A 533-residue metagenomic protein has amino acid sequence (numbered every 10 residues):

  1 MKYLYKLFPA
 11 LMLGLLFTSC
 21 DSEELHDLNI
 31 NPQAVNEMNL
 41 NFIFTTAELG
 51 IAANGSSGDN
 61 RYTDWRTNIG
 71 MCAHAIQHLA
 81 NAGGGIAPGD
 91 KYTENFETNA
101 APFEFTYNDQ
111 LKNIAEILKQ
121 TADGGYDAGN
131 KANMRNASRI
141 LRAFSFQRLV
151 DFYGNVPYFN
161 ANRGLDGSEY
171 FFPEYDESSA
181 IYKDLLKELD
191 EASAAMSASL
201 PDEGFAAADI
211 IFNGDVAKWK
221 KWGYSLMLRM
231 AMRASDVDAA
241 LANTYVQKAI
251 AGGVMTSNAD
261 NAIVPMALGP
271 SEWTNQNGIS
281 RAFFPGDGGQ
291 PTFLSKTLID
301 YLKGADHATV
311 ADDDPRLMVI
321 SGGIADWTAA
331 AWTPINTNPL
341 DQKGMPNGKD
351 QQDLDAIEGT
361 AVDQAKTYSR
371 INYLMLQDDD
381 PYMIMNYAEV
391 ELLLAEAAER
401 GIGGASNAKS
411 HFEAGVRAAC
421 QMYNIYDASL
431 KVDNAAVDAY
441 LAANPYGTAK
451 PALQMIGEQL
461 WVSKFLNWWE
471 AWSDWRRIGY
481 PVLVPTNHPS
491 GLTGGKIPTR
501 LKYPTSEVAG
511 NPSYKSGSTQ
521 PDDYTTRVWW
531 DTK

Functional and structural regions predicted by a protein language model:
M1-N29: Bacterial Sec-dependent N-terminal signal peptides
C20-C72, N108, E116, A122-G125 (+2 more regions): Membrane-proximal, proline-rich intrinsically disordered regions
A34-N41, A80-L141, S145-Y423, D427 (+1 more regions): Structured, solvent-exposed acidic/aromatic patches
N54-S57, Y62, A73-L79, G83-I86 (+1 more regions): Glycan-recognition patch characteristic of GH18 chitinases/ENGases and related GlcNAc/peptidoglycan-binding proteins
M71-C72, A137, G204-K218, N338-G348 (+3 more regions): Amphipathic alpha-helical surface "interface" segments used for docking/oligomerization or membrane association within
C420-K533: C-terminal functional modules
